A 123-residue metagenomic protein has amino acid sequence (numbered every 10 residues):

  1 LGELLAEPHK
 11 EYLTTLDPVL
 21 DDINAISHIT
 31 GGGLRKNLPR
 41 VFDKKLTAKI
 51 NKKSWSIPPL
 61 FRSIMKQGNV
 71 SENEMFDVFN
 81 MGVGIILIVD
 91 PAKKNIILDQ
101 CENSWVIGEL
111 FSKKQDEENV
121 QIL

Functional and structural regions predicted by a protein language model:
L1-L123: Glycine-/charge-enriched secondary-structure boundary and capping motifs
